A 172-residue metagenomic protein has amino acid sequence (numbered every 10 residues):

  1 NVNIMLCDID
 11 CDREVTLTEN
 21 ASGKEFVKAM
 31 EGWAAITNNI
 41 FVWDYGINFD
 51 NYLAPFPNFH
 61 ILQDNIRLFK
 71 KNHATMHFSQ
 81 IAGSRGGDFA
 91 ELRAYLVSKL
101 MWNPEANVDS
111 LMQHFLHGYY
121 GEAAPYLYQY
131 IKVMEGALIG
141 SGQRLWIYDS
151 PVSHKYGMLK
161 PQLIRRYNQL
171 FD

Functional and structural regions predicted by a protein language model:
N1-I4: Active-site region of glycoside hydrolase catalytic domains
L6, D12, S22-A123, Q129: Structured mid-domain segments that build the active-site/substrate or prosthetic-cofactor binding neighborhood
R13-L17: Short, charged, surface-exposed secondary-structure boundary motifs
H73, K99-D172: Catalytic domains of carbohydrate-active enzymes that cleave complex glycans
